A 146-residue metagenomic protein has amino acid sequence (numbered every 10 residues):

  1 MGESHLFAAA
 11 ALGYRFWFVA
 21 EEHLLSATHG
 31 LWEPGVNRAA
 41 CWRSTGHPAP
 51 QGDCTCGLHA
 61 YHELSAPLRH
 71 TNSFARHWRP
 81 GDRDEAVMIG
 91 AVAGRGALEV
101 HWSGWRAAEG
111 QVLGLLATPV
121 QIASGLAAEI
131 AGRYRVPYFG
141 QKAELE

Functional and structural regions predicted by a protein language model:
M1-L58, L68, N72-D84, I89 (+1 more regions): ADP-ribose/NAD+-binding catalytic cleft of ART/PARP-like enzymes
W17, P34, V87-G90, L98 (+4 more regions): Residue-level marker of intrinsically disordered, low-complexity segments enriched for small/polar residues
T45-P50, V100-E109: Short, flexible, solvent-exposed loop/turn segments with mixed acidic/basic and small polar residues
L64-R76, L126-A131: A short, charged, amphipathic alpha-helix used as a generic interaction element across diverse proteins
S65-L68, L98-E99, Q121-I122: Short acidic, S/G/P-rich loop/turn micro-motifs used as interaction or catalytic elements
A93-A97, A143: Residues that form or immediately flank small-molecule/cofactor binding pockets and catalytic motifs
G104-E146: Active-site-proximal loop/hinge segments that shape catalytic or ion-binding/gating pockets
